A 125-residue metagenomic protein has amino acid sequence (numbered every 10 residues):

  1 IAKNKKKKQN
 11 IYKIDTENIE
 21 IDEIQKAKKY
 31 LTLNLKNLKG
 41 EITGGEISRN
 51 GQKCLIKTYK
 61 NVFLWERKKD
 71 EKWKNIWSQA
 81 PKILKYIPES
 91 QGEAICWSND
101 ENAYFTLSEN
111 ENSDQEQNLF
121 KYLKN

Functional and structural regions predicted by a protein language model:
I1-N125: Sequence/structural signature of beta-propeller domains
